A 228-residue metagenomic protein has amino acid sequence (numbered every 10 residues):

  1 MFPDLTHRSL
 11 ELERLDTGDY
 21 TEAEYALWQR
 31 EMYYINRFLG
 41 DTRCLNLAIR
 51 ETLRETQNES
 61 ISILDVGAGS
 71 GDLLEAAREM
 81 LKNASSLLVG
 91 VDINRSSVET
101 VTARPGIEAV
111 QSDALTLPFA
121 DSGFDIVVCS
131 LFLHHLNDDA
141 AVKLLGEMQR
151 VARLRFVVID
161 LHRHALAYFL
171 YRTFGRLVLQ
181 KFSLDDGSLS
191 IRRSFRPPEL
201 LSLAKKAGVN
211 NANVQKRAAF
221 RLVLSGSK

Functional and structural regions predicted by a protein language model:
M1-R30: N-terminal, positively charged/glycine-rich alpha-helical extensions of SAM-dependent methyltransferases
E22-L47, T52: Class I SAM-dependent methyltransferase Rossmann-like catalytic core, especially the SAM/SAH-binding loop
L64, S70-T116: Class I SAM-dependent methyltransferase SAM/SAH-binding core
V128: A conserved beta-strand element that flanks and buttresses the S-adenosyl-L-methionine
L136-E147: A short, conserved alpha-helix within the catalytic core of class I
R153-L161: Conserved beta-strand signature within the Rossmann-like core of class I S-adenosyl-L-methionine
L161-A204, N213: C-terminal alpha-helical "lid/dimerization" subdomain adjacent to the S-adenosyl-L-methionine
N213-K228: Core SAM-dependent methyltransferase catalytic element
